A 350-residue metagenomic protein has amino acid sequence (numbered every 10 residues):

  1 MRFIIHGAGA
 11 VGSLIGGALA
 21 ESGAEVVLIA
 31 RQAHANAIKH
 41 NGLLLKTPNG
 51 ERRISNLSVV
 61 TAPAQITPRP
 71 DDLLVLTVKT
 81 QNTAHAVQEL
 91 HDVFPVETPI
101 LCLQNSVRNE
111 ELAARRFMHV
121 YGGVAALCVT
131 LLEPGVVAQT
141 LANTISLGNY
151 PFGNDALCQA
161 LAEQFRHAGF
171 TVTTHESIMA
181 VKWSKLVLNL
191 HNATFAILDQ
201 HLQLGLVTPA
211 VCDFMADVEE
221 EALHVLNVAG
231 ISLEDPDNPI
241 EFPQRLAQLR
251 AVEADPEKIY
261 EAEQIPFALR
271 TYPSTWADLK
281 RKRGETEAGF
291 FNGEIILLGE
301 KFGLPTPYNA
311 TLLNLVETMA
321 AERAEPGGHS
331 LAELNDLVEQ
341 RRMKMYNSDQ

Functional and structural regions predicted by a protein language model:
M1, D72, N143-I145: Nucleotide donor/acceptor-binding cores
M1-I54: NAD(P)+-binding Rossmann beta1-loop-alpha1 motif at the extreme N-terminus of oxidoreductases
R2, E25, H119, T171 (+3 more regions): Residue-level detector of anion-binding/catalytic polar loops
H6, I29, L101-Q104, H175: Structural motif
A37, D92-V93, L112-H119, A138-P239 (+1 more regions): Internal alpha-helical scaffold of NAD(P)-dependent oxidoreductase catalytic cores
R52-V136: Rossmann-like NAD(P)(H) cofactor-binding subdomain of soluble oxidoreductases
A216, E220-Q350: NAD(P)-dependent Rossmann-like dehydrogenase/reductase catalytic/cofactor-binding core
